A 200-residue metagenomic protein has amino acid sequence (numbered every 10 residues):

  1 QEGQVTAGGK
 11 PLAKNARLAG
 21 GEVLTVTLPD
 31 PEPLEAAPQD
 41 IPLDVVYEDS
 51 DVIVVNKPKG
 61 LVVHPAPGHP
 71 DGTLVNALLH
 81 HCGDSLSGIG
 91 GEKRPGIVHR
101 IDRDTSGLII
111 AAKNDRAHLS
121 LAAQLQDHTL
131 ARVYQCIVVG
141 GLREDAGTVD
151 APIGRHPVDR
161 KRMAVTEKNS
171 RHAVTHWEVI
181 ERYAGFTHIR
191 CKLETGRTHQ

Functional and structural regions predicted by a protein language model:
Q1-V158: RNA pseudouridine synthases
G9-P11, A184-K192: Short histidine-centered loop motifs in beta-beta connectors
P38-D40, T166-T175: Short coil-to-beta-strand transition motifs
V46-Y47, E178-E181, K192: Well-ordered beta-strand positions
L121, T198-Q200: Short beta-strand segments enriched for Tyr within beta-sheet-rich domains, predominantly fibronectin type III
Y134, V149, T175, T187-I189: Structural detector for hydrophobic anchor residues on beta-strands
H156, M163-A164, T175-H176, I180: C-terminal structured domain segments across diverse proteins
T187, R197-T198: Beta-rich strand-turn-strand
